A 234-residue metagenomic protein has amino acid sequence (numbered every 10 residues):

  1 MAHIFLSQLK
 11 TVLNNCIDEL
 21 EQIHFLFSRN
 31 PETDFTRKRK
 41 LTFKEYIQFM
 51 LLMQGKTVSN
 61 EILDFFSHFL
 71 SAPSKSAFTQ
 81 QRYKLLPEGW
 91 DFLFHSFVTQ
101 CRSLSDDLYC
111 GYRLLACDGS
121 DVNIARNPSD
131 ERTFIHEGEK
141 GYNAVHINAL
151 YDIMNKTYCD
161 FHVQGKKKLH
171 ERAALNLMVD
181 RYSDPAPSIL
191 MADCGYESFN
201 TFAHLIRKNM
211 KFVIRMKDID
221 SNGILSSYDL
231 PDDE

Functional and structural regions predicted by a protein language model:
M1-E234: Conserved, well-structured functional cores that handle cations and Mg-NTP chemistry
